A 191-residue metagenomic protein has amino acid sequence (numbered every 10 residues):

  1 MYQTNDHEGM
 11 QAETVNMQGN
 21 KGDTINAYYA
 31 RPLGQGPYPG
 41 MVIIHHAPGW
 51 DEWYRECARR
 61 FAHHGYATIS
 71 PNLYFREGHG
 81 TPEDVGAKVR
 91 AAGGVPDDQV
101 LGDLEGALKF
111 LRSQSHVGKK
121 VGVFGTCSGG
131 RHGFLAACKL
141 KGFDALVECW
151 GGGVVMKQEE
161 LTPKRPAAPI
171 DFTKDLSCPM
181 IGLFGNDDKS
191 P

Functional and structural regions predicted by a protein language model:
M1-P191: N-terminal cap/leader regions of alpha/beta-hydrolase-fold enzymes, predominantly small-molecule hydrolases
